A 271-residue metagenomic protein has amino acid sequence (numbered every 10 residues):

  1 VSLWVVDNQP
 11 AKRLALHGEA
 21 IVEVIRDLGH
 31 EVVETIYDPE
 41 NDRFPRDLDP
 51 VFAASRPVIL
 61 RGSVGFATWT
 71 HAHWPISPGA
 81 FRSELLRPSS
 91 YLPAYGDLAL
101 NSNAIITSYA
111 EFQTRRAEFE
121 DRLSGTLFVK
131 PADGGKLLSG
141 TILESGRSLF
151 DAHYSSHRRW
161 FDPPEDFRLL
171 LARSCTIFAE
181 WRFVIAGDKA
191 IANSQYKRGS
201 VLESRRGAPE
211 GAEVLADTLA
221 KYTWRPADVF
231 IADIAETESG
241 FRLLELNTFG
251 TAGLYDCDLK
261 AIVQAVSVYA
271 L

Functional and structural regions predicted by a protein language model:
S2-I25, V32-A172, T176-K221: Active-site nucleotide/adenylate-binding loops and adjacent lid/helix of ATP-dependent enzymes
A15, G253-D256: Loop/helix-junction capping segments adjacent to catalytic residues or to phosphate/diphosphate-binding pockets
D133, R173-C175, E236-E238, N247-G250: Short, flexible loop/turn elements at secondary-structure junctions
V184-I185, A192, G240-L254: A short beta-strand motif that forms the metal-chelation/ATP-contact edge of phosphoryl-transfer active sites
K197-L243, N247, I262-A270: A long amphipathic alpha-helix within ATP-dependent nucleotide-binding catalytic cores
